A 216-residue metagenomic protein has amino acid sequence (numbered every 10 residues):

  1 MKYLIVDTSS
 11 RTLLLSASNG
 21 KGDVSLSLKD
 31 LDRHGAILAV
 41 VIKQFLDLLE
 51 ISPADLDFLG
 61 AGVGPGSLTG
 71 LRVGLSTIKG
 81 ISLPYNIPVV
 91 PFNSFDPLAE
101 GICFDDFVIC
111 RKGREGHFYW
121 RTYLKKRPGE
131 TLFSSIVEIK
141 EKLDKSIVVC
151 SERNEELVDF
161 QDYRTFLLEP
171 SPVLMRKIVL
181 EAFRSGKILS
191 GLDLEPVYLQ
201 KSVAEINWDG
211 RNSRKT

Functional and structural regions predicted by a protein language model:
M1-G22, K29, R33-G35, V90-T216: Oxyanion-binding and handling regions
K29-V40, L68, R72, S76 (+1 more regions): Residues at secondary-structure transition points
H34-L49, F95: Short, well-ordered amphipathic alpha-helical segments that serve as non-catalytic structural scaffolds within diverse
I42-F58, K142-I147: Phosphate/pyrophosphate-binding loops at sites that engage ATP/ADP/AMP, CoA/4′-phosphopantetheine, polyphosphate
F45-L49, I78, P84, P172-F183: Stable alpha-helical structural segments in soluble proteins, enriched in small hydrophobic residues
S52, L83, D159-Q161: Short, structurally constrained coil/turn elements that cap an alpha-helix or connect an alpha-helix to the following
F58-V89: DPxDG-like acidic metal-binding loop motif
